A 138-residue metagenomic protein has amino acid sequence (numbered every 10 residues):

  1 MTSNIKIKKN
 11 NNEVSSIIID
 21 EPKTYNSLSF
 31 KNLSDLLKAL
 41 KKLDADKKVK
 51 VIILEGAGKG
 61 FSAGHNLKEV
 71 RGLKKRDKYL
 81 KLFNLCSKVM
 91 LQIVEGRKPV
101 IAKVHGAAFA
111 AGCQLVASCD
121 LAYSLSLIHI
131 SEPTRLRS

Functional and structural regions predicted by a protein language model:
M1-A57, L91: Conserved CoA-thioester-binding segment of acyl-CoA-metabolizing enzymes
A39, L85-R97: Catalytic-core regions built around general acid/base machinery
K48, G56-V89, A108: Glycine- (often His-adjacent) and acidic-residue-rich active-site loop that binds/positions the CoA thioester
K98-G106: A short, small-residue-rich loop immediately preceding and capping a beta-strand
V100, A122-Y123: Short, well-ordered beta-strand core segments
A110-A111, S131: Short glycine/proline-centered loop/turn elements that form peptide/ligand docking sites
I128-S138: Single conserved hydrophobic/aromatic residue that forms the stacking wall/gate of nucleotide- or nucleobase-binding
